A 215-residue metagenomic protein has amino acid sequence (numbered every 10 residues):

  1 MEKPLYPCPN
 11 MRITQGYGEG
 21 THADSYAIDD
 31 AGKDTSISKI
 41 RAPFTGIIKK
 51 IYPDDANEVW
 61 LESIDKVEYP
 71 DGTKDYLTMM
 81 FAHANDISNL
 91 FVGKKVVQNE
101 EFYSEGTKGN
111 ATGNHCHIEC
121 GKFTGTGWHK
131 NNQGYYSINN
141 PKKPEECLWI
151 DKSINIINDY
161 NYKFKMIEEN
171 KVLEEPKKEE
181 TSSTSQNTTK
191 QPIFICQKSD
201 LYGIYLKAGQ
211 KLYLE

Functional and structural regions predicted by a protein language model:
M1-P4, A31, F91-K94, E119-S185: Acidic, glycine-rich catalytic/binding loops that coordinate metals and/or anionic ligands
E2-P9, F194-I195: Boundary/junction segments of secreted and surface-exposed precursor proteins
C8-F44: Short glycine/threonine/proline-enriched tight-turn/helix- or strand-capping micro-motif at secondary-structure
P9-R12, I47, M80, E101: Residues located in well-ordered beta-strands
E19-T21, T35, T188-E215: Beta-loop motif signature
R41, F91-V97, K207: Residue-level recognition of short, solvent-exposed, well-ordered loop/turn junctions that link secondary-structure
R41-N89, T112-K122: Zn2+-dependent peptidoglycan hydrolase active-site motif and core
G46-I48, G93-G106: A structural signal for short beta-strand/turn segments enriched in small hydrophobics and glycine
